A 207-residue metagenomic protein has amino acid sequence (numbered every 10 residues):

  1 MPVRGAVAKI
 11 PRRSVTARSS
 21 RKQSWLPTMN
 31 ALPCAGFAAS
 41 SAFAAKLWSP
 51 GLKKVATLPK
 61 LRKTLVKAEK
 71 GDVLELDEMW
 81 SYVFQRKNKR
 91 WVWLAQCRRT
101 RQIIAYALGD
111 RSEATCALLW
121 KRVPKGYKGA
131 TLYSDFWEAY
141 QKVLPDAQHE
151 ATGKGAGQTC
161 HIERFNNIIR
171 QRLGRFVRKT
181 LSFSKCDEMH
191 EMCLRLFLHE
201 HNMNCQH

Functional and structural regions predicted by a protein language model:
M1-H207: Residue-level recognition of single "structural anchor" positions that define or cap local secondary structure
